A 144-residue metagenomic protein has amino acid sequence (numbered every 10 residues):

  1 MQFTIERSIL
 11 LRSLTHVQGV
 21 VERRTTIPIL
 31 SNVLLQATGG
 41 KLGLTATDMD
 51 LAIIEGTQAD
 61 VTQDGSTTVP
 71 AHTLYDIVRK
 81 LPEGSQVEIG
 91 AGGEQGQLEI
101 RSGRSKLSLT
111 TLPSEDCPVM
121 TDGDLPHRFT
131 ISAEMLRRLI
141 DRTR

Functional and structural regions predicted by a protein language model:
M1-R144: Structural preference for solvent-exposed beta-strand-turn elements and adjacent flexible terminal/loop segments within
